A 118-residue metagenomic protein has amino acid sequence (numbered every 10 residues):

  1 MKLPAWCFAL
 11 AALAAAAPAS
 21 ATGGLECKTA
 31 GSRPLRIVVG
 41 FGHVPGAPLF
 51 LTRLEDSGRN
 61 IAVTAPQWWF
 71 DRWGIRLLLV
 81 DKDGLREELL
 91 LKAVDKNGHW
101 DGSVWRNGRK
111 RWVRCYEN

Functional and structural regions predicted by a protein language model:
M1-C7: Bacterial N-terminal signal peptides that target proteins for export
A16-P18: N-terminal signal peptide c-region/cleavage motif recognized by signal peptidases
G23-K92, G102-N118: Central antiparallel beta-sheet cores of small beta-barrel/beta-sandwich binding domains
